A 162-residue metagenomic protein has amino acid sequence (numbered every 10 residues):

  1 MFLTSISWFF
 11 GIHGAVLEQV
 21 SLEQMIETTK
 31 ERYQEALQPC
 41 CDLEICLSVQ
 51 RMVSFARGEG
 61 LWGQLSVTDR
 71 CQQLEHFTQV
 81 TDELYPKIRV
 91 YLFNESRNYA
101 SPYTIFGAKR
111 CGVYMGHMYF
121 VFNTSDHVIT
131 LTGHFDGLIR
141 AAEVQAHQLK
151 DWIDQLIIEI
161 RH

Functional and structural regions predicted by a protein language model:
M1-R161: Hydrophobic protein-protein interaction segments
